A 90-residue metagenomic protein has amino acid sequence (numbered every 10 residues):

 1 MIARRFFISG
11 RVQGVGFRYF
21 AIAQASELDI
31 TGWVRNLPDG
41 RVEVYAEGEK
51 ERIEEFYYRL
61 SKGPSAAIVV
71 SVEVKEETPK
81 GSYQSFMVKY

Functional and structural regions predicted by a protein language model:
M1-Y90: Intrinsically disordered, low-complexity, mixed-charge
